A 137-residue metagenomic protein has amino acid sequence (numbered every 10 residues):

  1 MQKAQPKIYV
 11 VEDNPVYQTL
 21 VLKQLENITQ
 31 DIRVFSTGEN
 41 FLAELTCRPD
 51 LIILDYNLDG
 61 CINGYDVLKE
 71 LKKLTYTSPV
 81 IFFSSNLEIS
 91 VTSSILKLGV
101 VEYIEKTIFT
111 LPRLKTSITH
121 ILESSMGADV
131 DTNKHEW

Functional and structural regions predicted by a protein language model:
P6, T37, I62-D66: Acidic catalytic/metal-coordinating carboxylates
N14-E39: Two-component/phosphorelay signaling modules centered on CheY-like receiver
V34-L51, Y56-D59: Acidic, metal-coordinating helix/loop segments flanking the phosphotransfer/catalytic sites of two-component signaling
N63-Y76: Short amphipathic alpha-helix used as the core "switch/output" element in two-component signaling
N86-L87: Short, conserved "switch-loop" micro-motifs in signal-transduction and mechanochemical regulators
I95-V101: As written
R113-M126: Receiver (REC) domain switch/output surface
